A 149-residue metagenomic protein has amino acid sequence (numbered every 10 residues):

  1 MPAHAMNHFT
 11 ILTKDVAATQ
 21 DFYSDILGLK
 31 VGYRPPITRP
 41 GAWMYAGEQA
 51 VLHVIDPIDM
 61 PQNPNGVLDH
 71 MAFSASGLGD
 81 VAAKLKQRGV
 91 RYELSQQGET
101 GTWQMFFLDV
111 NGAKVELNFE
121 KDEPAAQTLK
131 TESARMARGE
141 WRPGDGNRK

Functional and structural regions predicted by a protein language model:
P2, Q87-K149: Vicinal oxygen chelate
A5-K14, Y45, P61-K84, W103-L108 (+1 more regions): Vicinal oxygen chelate
T10-V51: Core segments of cupin and vicinal oxygen chelate
D25, K84-R88: Short amphipathic alpha-helices in soluble, non-transmembrane regions that often serve as interface/regulatory elements
P35-I37, P61, Q97-T100: A short beta-turn/loop motif at secondary-structure boundaries
L52-I55, E116: Conserved beta-strand in the GNAT
